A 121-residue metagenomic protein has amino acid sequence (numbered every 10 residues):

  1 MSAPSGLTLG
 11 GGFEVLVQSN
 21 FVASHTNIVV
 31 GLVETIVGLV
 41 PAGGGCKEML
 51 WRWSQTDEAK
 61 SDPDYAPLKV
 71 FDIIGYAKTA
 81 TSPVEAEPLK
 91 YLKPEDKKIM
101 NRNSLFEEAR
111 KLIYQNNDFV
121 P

Functional and structural regions predicted by a protein language model:
M1, F21-V29, R52-A66: Secondary-structure transition/capping motifs at alpha-helix termini and the adjoining loop/turn into the next element
M1-V37: Glycine-rich beta-to-alpha active-site loop
G10, G43, A80: Glycine-rich phosphate-binding loop at the start of an alpha helix
E14-V17, S54-P121: Amphipathic alpha-helical segments at domain termini/boundaries
I36-G44: Acyl-CoA/ACP chain-elongation machinery
M49: Short helix- or helix-capping micro-motifs that position conserved polar/aromatic residues at function-defining sites
